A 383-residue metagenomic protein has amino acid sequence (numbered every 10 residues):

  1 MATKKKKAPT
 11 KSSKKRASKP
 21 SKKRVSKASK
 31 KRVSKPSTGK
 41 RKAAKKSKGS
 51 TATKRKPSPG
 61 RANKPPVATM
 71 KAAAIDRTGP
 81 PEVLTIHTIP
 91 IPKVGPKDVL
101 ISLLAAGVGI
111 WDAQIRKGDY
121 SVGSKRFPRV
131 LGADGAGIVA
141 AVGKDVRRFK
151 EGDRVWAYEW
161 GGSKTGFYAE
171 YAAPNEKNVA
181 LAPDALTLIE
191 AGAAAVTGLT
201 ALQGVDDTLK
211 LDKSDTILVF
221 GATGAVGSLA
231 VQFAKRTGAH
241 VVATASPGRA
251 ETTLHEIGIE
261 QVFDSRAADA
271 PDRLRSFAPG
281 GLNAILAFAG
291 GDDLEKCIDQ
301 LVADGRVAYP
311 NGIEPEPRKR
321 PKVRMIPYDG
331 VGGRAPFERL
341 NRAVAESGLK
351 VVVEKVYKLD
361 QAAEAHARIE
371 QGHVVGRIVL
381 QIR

Functional and structural regions predicted by a protein language model:
M1-K64: Polybasic, lysine-enriched low-complexity intrinsically disordered terminal tails
K4, P65-A68, G291, F337-R383: C-terminal hydrophobic helical "lid"/dimerization subdomain of Rossmann-like NAD(P)H-dependent oxidoreductases
P66, P90-V108, D119-G161: Glycine-rich beta-strand-centered segment in the early N-terminal region that forms part of a ligand/cofactor-binding
Q114, R148, Y158-G221: NAD(P)H dinucleotide-binding glycine-rich loop of Rossmann-like/cofactor-binding domains, especially the beta1-alpha1
G192-A267: Mid-domain Rossmann-like dinucleotide-binding core that forms the NAD(H)/NADP(H) cofactor-binding site
D269-G280: Short amphipathic alpha-helix with an adjacent loop that forms part of the alpha/beta core around
A289-K350, I382-R383: Glycine-rich phosphate-binding loop and adjacent beta-alpha segment of Rossmann(oid) nucleotide-cofactor-binding
